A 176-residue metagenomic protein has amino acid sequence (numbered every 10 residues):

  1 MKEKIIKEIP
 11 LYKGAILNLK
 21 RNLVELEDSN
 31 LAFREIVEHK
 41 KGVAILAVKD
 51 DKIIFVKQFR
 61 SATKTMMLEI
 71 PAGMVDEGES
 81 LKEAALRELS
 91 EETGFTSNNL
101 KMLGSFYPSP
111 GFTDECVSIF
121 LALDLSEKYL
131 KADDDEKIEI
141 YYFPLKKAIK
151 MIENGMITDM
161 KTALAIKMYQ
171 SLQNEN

Functional and structural regions predicted by a protein language model:
M1-I9: A short, amphipathic edge element
K2, V43-R87, D134: Conserved Nudix-box catalytic region and its N-terminal flanking loop in Nudix hydrolases and closely related
I9-A44, K49: Acidic, metal-coordinating catalytic segment for phosphate/diphosphate chemistry, firing primarily on the Nudix
P10-G14, S61, F106-S118: Acidic pyrophosphate-coordinating catalytic loop
K20-E27, S109-K128: Active-site-adjacent beta-strand/loop module that shapes the phosphate/pyrophosphate-binding cleft
R21-E25, A47, L121-L123, Y142-P144 (+1 more regions): Short, well-ordered beta-strand micro-motif
A62, E77, D135-N176: Nudix hydrolase/Nudix homology domain
I70-M102, F120, A132-D135, P144: The catalytic Nudix box helix
